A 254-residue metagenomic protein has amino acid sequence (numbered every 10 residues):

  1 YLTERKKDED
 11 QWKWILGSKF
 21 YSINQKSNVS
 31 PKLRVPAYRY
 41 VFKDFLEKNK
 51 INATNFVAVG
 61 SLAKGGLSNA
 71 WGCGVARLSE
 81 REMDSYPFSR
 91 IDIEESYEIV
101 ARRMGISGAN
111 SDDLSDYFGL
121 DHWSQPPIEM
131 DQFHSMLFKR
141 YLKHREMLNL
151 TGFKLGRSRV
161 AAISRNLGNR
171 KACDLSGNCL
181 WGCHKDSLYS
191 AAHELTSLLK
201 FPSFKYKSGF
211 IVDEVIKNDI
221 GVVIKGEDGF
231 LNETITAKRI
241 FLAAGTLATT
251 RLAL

Functional and structural regions predicted by a protein language model:
Y1-I91, E95: N-terminal glycine-rich phosphate/pyrophosphate-binding loop and immediately adjacent elements
C73, N166-L167, R251-L254: Short, solvent-exposed loop/turn and secondary-structure capping segments
R77, S89-G108, Y117-L148, D213-G221: Feature captures the FAD/FMN-dependent oxidoreductase FAD-binding
L78, I163-N166, E214-I216, A248-T250: Flexible loop/turn segments at secondary-structure boundaries
S107-F118, G156-A162, S190, L195: Short coil/turn segments at secondary-structure boundaries
F138-M147, G168-R239: Helical element adjacent to the flavin cofactor pocket in flavoenzyme catalytic cores
K154-S158, K205-K207: General small-molecule cofactor/ligand-binding pocket signal
I235-L247, L252-A253: Short hydrophobic core segments
